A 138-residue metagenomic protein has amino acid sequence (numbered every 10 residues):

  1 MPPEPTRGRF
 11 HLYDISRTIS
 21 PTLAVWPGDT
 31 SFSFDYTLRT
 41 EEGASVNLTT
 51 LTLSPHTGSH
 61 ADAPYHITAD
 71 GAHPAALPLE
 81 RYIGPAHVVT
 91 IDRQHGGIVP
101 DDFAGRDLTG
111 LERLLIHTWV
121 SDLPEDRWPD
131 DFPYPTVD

Functional and structural regions predicted by a protein language model:
M1-D138: Active-/binding-site microenvironments in catalytic and ligand-binding cores
